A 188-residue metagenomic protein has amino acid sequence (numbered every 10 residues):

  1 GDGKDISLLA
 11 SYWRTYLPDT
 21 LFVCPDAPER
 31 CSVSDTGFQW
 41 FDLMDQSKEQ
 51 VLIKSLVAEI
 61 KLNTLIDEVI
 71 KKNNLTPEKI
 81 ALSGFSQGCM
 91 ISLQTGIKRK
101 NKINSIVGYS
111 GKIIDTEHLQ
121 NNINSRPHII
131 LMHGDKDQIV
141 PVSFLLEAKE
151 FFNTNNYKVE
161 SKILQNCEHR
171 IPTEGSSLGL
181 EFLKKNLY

Functional and structural regions predicted by a protein language model:
G1-L75, K79: Serine-hydrolase catalytic machinery in alpha/beta-hydrolase-like enzymes
I6-S11, P141-F151: Short alpha-helix in the alpha/beta-hydrolase fold that links the catalytic acid
L8, Q94-K98: Active-site signature of alpha/beta-hydrolase-fold catalytic machinery across serine- and Asp/Cys-nucleophile hydrolases
L82-G84, Y109, M132: Short beta-strand immediately N-terminal to the catalytic nucleophile in serine-hydrolase-like folds
G84-G88, S92: Gly/Ala-rich beta-loop-alpha elbow adjacent to hydrolase catalytic centers
N101-I113: A conserved short beta-strand
I130-H133, D137: Short beta-strand/loop motif that positions the catalytic acidic residue of the alpha/beta-hydrolase fold
L146-Y188: C-terminal catalytic histidine-bearing segment of alpha/beta-hydrolase fold enzymes
